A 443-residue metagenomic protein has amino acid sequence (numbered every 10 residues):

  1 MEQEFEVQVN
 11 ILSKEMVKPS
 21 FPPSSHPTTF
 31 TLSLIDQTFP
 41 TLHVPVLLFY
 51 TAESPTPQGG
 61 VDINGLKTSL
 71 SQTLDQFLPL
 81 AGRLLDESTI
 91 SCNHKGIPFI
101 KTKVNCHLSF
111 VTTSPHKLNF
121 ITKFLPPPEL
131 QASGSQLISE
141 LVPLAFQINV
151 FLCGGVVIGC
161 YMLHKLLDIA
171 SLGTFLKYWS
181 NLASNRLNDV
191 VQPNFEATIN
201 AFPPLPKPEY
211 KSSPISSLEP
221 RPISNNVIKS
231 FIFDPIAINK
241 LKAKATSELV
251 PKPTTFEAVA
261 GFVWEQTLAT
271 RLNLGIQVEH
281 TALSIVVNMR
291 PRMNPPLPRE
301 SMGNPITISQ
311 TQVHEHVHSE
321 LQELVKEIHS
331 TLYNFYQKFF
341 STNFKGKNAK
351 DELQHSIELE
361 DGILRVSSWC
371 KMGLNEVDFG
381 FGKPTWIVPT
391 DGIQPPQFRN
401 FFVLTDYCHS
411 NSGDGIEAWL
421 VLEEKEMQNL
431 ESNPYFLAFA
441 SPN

Functional and structural regions predicted by a protein language model:
M1-L12, E431: PEST-like, low-complexity acidic/proline-rich intrinsically disordered segments, predominantly at protein N-termini
E4, L12-P27, P40-L374: Soluble acyl-CoA-dependent acyltransferase catalytic core bearing the H(X)4D motif
F30-T31: Detector for long, low-complexity, acidic/polar, Ser/Pro/Gly/Thr-rich intrinsically disordered N-terminal regulatory
D36-Q37, P143-N149, F398-H409: Short, surface-exposed beta-strand/loop micro-motifs that present aromatic residues
L359-N443: Low-complexity, glycine/alanine/valine/leucine- and proline-rich hydrophobic stretches
